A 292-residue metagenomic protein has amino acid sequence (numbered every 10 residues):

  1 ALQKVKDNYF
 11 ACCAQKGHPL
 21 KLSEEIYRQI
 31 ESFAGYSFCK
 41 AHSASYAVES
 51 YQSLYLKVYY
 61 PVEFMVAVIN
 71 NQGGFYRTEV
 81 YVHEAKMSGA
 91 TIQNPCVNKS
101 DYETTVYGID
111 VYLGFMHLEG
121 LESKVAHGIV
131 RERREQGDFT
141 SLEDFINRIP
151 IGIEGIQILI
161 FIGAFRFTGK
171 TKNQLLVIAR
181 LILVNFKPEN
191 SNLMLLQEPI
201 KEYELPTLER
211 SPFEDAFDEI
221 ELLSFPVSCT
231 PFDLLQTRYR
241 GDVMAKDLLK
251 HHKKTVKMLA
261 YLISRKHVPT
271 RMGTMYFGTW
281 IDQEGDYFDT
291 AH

Functional and structural regions predicted by a protein language model:
A1-H292: Noncatalytic, beta-rich nucleic-acid-contacting surfaces in large DNA/RNA-processing enzymes
